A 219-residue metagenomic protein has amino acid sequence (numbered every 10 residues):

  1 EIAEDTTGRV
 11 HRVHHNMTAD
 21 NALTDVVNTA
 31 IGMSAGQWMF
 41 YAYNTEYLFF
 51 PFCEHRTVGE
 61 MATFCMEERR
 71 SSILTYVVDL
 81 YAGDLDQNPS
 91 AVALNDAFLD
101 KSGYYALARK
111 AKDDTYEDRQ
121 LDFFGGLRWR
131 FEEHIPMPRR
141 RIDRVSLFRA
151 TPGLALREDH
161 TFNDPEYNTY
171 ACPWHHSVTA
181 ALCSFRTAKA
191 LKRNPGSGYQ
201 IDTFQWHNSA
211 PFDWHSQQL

Functional and structural regions predicted by a protein language model:
I2-A42, Y47-G59: Active-site-proximal specificity loops/subdomain of glycosyltransferases
L23-D25, P51-L219: Catalytic-site signature of metal-activated, phosphate-bearing donor transferases, centered on the GT-A/GT-A-like
